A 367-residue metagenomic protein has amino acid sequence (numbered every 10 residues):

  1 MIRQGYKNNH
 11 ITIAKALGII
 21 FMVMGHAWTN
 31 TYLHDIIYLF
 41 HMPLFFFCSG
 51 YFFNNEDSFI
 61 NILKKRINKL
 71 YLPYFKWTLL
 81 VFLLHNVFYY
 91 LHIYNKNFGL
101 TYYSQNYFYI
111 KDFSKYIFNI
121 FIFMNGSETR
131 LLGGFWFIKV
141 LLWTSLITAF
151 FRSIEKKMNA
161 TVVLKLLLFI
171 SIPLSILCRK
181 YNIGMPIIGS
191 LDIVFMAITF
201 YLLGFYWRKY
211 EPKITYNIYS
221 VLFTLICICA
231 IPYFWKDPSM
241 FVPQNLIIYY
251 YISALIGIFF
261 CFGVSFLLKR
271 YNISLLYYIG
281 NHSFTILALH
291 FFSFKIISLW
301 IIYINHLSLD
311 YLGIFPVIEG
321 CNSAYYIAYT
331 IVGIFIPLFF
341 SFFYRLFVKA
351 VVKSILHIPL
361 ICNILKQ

Functional and structural regions predicted by a protein language model:
M1-Q367: Alpha-helical transmembrane segments and their immediate juxtamembrane cytosolic regions
